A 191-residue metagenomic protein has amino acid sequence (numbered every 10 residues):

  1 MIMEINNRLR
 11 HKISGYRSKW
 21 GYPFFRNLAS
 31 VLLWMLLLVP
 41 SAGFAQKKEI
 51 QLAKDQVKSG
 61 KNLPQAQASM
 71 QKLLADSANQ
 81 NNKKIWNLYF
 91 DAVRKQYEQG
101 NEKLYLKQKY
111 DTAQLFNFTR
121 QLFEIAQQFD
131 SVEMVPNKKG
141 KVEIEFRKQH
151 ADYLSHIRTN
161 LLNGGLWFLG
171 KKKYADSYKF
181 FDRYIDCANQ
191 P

Functional and structural regions predicted by a protein language model:
M1-A53: Bacterial Sec-dependent N-terminal signal peptides
K58-K173: Post-signal peptide N-terminal segment of secreted/secretory-pathway proteins
F90, F180-F181: Residue-level detection of beta-strand scaffold positions
D186-P191: Solenoidal tandem-repeat scaffolds enriched in leucines and small polar residues
